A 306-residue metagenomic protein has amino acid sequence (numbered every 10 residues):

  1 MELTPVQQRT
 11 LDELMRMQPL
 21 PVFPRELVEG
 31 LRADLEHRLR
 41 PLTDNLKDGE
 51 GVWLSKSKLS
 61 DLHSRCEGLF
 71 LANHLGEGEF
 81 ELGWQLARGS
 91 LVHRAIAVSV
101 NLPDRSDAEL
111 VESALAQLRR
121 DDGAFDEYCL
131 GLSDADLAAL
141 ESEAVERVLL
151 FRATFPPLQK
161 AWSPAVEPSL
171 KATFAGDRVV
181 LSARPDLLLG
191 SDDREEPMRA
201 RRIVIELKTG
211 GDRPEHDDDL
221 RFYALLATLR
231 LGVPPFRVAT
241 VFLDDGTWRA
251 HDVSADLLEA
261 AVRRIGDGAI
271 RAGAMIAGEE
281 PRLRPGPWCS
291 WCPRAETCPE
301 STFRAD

Functional and structural regions predicted by a protein language model:
M1-L86: C-terminal, charged and often intrinsically disordered regions of DNA end-processing helicases and nucleases
L3-P5, M15, P19, F23 (+2 more regions): Metal-dependent nuclease catalytic regions and adjoining charged, substrate-binding loops involved in nucleic-acid end
L35-T43, L59-D61, K171-F174, P185 (+2 more regions): Anion-coordinating catalytic cores for phosphoryl-, nucleotidyl-, and glycosidic chemistry
E81-Q85, L130, D134-A138, R282: Conserved phosphate/pyrophosphate-binding and hydrolysis machinery centered on Walker-type P-loop NTPases, extending
W84, R88, V92, L140 (+2 more regions): Hydrophobic (often cysteine-bearing) scaffold residues that line and stabilize catalytic clefts of nucleotide/cofactor
G89, H93-V100, A224: Short, amphipathic alpha-helical segments that act as regulatory/interfacial helices in nucleotide-processing proteins
A95-P168: A non-catalytic, helix-rich entry segment at domain boundaries
P168-I265: Mg2+/Mn2+-dependent nuclease catalytic core
